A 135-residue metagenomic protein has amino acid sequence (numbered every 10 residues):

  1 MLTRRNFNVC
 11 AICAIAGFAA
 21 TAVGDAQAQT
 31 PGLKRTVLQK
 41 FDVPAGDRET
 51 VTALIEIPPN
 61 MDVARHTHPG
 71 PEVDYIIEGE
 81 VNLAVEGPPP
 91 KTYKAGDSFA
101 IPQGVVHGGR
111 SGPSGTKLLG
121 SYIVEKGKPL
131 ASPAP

Functional and structural regions predicted by a protein language model:
M1-F18: N-terminal secretory signal peptides and thylakoid transit peptides that target proteins across membranes
A22-Q39: C-terminal segment of N-terminal export signals and the immediately downstream linker at the start of the mature
V51-T67, P102: Conserved short histidine dyad/triad with adjacent acidic residue
D62-V63, E80-A84, S98: Short beta-strand segments in beta-sandwich/barrel cores
R65, L83-A84, H107-G112: Short beta-strand His + acidic residue motifs that chelate non-heme Fe in jelly-roll/DSBH and cupin folds
P69-G87: Glycine- and acidic-residue-biased ligand/ion/polar-headgroup-sensing regions
G87-Q103: Short acidic-glycine-tyrosine-enriched beta hairpin
G104-K128: Ligand-binding loop in jelly-roll beta-barrel domains
